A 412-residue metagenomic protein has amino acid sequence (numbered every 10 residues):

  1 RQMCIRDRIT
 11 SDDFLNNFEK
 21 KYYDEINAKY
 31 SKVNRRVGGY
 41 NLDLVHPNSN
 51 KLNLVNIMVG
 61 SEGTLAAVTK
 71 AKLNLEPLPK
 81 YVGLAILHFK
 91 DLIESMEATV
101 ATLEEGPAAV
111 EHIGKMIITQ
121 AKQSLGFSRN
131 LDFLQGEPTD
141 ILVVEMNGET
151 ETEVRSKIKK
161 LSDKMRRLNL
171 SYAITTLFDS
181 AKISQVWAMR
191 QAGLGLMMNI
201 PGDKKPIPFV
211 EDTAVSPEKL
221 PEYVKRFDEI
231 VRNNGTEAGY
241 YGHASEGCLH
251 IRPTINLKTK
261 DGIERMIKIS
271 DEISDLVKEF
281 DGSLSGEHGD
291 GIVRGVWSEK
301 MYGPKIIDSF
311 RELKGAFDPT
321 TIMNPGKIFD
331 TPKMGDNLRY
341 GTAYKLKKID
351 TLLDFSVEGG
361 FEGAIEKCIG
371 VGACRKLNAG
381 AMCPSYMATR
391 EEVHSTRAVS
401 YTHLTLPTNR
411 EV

Functional and structural regions predicted by a protein language model:
R1-D7, T402-T408: Conserved small/polar residues in nucleotide/adenosyl-binding loops
Q2, R6-I93, A98-T99, T320-F329 (+1 more regions): FAD-binding subdomain of flavoenzyme oxidoreductases
L15, E19-N41, M96, V100-K122 (+4 more regions): Flexible, glycine/charged-enriched surface loops at secondary-structure junctions
N34-N41, H112-F127, T176-Q191, Y241-R252 (+3 more regions): A glycine-rich phosphate-binding loop feature that marks nucleotide/adenosyl-phosphate handling sites
P79-H88, K205-V215: Short glycine-/aliphatic-rich beta-strand segments at the starts of folded cytosolic domains
S95, V110, L220-F227, T236-R294 (+4 more regions): Extended, hydrophobic alpha-helical segments in both membrane/secreted and soluble proteins
P107-D203, V399: Terminal amphipathic helices with adjacent charged low-complexity linkers/tails
Y340-V371, K376-L404, R410: Ferredoxin-type iron-sulfur electron-transfer modules in oxidoreductases and energy-metabolism complexes
